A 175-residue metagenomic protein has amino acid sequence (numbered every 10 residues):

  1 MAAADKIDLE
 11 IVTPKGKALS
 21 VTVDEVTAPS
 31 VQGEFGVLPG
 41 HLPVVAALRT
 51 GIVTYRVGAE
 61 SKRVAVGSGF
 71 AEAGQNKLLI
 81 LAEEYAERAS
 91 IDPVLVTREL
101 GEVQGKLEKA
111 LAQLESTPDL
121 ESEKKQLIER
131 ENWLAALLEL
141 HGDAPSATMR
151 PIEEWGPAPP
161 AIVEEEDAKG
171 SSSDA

Functional and structural regions predicted by a protein language model:
M1-R63: A positional/architectural concept
K6, K15-K17, K62, K77 (+3 more regions): Context-gated lysine
A28, V45, E72-A73, R88-S90: A short local loop/turn or secondary-structure capping micro-motif enriched for an aromatic residue
A28-V31, R56-V57, E83-Y85, R98-E102: Short, low-complexity, polar/charged sequence segments that are solvent-exposed and flexible
E34, E72, E99: Acidic-residue sensor for enzyme active/binding pockets
P39, S61-S68, A86-V94: Residues at secondary-structure transition points
H41, T50-T54, S68-A82: C-terminal interaction segments
A86-D174: Acidic/glycine-rich phosphate/pyrophosphate-binding loops and surrounding catalytic core that coordinate Mg2+
